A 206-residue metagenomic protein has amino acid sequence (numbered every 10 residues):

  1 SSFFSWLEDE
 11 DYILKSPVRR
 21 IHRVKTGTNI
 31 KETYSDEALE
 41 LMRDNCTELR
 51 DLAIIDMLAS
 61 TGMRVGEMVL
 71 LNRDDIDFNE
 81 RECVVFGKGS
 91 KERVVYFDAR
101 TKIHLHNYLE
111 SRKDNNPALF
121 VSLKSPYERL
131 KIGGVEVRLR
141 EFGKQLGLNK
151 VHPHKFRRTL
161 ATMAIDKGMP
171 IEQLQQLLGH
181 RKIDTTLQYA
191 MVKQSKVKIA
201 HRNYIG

Functional and structural regions predicted by a protein language model:
S1-G206: Conserved catalytic core of the tyrosine transesterase superfamily
